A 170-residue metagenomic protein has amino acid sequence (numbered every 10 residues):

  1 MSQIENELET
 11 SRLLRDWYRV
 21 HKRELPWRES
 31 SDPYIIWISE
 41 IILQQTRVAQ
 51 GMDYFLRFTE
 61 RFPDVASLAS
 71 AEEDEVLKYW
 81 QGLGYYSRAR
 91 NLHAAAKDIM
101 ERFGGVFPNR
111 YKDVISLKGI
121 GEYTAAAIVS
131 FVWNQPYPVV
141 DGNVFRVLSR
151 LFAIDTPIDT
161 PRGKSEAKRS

Functional and structural regions predicted by a protein language model:
Q3-N6, R12-L13, W17-S170: Catalytic cores of DNA base-excision repair glycosylases
